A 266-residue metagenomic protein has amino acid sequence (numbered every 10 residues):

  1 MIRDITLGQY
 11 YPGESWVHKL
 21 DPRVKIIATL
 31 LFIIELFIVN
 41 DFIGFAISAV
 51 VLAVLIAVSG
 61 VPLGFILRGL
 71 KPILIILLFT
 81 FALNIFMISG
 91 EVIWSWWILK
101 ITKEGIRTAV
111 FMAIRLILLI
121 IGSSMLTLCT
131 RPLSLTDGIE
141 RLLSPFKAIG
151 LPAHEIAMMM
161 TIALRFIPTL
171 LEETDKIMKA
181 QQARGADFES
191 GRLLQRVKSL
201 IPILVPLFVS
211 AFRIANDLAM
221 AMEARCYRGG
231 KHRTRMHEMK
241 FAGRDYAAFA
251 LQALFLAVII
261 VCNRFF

Functional and structural regions predicted by a protein language model:
M1-G44, S48-A57, R141-L151, E155-M158 (+2 more regions): Transmembrane alpha-helix interface motif
E14, F37, G60-F65, W96 (+4 more regions): Membrane-helix interfacial "entry" motifs
K25, G64-L74, A248: Alpha-helical transmembrane segments and their helix-start/interface "positive-inside/aromatic belt" motifs in integral
D41, F45, G60-G64, I88-W96 (+2 more regions): Transmembrane helix-loop junctions in multipass membrane proteins, especially transporters and channels
V51-V61, I76-F79: Alpha-helical transmembrane segments and their membrane-interface exit regions
I73-A186: Juxtamembrane/interface alpha-helical elements of multi-pass membrane proteins
